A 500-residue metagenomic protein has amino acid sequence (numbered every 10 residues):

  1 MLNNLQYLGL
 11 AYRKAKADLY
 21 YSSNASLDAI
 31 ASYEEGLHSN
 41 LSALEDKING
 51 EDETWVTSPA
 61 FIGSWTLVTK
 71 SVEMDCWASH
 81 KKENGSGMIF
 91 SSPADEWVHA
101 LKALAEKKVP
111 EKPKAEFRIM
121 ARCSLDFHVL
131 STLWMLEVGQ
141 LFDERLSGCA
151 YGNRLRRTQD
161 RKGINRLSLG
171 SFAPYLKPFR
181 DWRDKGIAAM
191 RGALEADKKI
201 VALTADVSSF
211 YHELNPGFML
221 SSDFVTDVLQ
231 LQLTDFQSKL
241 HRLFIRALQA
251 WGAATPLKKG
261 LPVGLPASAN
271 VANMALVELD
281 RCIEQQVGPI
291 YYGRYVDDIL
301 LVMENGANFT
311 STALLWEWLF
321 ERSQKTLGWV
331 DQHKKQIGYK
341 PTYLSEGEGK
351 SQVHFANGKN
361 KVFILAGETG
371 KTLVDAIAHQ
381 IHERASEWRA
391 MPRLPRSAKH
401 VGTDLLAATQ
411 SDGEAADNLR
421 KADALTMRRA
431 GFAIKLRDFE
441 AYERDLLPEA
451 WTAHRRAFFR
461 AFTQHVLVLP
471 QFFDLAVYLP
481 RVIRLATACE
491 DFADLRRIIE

Functional and structural regions predicted by a protein language model:
M1-L233, T255-L257, T463-V468, T487: Conserved two-metal-ion catalytic palm core of "right-hand" nucleic acid polymerases, unifying RNA-dependent RNA
K102-A103, D184-K185, C282-E284, T342-E346: Short amphipathic alpha-helical surface micro-motifs
P113-R118, A173, K198-I200, K259-P262 (+2 more regions): Glycine-rich, flexible loop segments associated with nucleotide phosphate handling
F127, S131, A269-A272, L276 (+1 more regions): Generic alpha-helical secondary structure
R157-R166, V302, A307, R389-A390: Eukaryote-specific, cytoplasm-facing alpha-helical/coiled-coil scaffolding segments in long proteins
I187-V296, L300-L314, H354, V362 (+1 more regions): Conserved polymerase palm-domain catalytic core
G306-L467: C-terminal polymerase-core module
